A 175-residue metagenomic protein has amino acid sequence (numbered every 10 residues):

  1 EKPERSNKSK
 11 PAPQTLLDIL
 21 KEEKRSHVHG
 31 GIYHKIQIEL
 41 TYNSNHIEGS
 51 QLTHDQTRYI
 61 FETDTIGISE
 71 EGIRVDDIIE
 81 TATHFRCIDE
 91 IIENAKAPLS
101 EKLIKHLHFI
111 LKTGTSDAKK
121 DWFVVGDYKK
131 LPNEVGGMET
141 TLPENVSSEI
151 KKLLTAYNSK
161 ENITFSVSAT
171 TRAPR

Functional and structural regions predicted by a protein language model:
E1-R175: FIC/Doc superfamily catalytic core
